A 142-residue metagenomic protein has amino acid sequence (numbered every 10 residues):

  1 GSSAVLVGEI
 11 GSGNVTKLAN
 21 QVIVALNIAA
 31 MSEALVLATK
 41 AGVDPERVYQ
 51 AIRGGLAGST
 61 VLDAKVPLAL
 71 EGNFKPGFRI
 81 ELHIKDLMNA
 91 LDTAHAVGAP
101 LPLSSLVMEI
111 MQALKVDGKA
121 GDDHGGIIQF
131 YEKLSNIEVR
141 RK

Functional and structural regions predicted by a protein language model:
S2: Oxidoreductase cofactor-interface core, primarily capturing Rossmann-like NAD(P)-dependent enzymes
V5-G8, L103: General beta-strand structural signal in soluble alpha/beta enzymes
S12-L134: Helical "substrate-binding/catalytic lid" subdomain of Rossmann-like NAD(P)-dependent dehydrogenases/reductases
S135-K142: Hydrophobic alpha-helical segments
